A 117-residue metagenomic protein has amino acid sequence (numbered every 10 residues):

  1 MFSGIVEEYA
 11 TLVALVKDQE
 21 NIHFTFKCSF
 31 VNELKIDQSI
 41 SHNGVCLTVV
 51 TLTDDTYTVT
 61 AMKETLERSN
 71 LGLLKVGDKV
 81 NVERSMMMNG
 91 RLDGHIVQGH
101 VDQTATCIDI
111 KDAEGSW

Functional and structural regions predicted by a protein language model:
M1-W117: Conserved loop->alpha-helix
